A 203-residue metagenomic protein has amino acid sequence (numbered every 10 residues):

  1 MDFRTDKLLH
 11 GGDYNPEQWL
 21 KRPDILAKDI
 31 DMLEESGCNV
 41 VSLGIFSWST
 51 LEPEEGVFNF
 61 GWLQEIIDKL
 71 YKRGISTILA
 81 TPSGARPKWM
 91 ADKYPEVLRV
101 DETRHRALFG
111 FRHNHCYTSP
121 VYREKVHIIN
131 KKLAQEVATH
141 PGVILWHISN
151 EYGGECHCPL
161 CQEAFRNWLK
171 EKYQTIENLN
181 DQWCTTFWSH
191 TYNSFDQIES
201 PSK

Functional and structural regions predicted by a protein language model:
M1-R22: Boundary/entry segment of secreted carbohydrate-active catalytic domains
L8-G12, N39-L43, T77-A80, I144-I148: Hydrophobic faces of well-ordered beta-strands that scaffold small-molecule active sites in alpha/beta enzyme cores
N15-E17, F46, P82-R86, S149-G153: Active-site beta-loop-alpha junctions enriched in small/polar residues
W19, G56, F60, S119-R123: Flexible, glycine- and charge-enriched loops at secondary-structure boundaries
W19-K21, T50-E54, E155-C156: A generic structural signal for short coil/turn motifs at secondary-structure boundaries
I25-L26, C161: Residues at alpha-helix caps and immediate loop-helix transition turns in enzyme cores, especially N- and C-cap
L26-A107, N130-A134, A138: Aromatic-lined substrate-binding rim segments of carbohydrate-active enzymes
T103-K203: Polysaccharide-binding and catalytic clefts of secreted carbohydrate-active enzymes
